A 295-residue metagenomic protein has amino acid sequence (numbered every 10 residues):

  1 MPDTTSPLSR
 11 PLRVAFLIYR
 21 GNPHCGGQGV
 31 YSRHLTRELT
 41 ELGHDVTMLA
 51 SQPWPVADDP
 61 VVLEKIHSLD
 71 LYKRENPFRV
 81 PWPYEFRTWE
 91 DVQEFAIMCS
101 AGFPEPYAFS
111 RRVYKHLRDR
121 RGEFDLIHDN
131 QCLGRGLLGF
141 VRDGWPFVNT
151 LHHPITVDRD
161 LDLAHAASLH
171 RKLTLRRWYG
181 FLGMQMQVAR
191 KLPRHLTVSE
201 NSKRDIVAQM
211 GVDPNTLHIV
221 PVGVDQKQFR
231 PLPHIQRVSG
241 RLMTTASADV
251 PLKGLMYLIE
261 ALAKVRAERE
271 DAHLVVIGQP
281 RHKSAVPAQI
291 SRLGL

Functional and structural regions predicted by a protein language model:
P2, S6-L12, L49-Y114: A conserved catalytic-core segment of Leloir-type glycosyltransferases
P7-C25, A50-Q52, A246: Nucleotide-activated donor-dependent transferases that construct or modify glycoconjugates
I18-R33, P104-P106, V250-K253: A short, glycine/small-residue-rich beta-strand->loop->alpha-helix junction that serves as a flexible
N76-A101, V141-M186: Acceptor-binding helix/loop patch of EC 2.4 sugar-transfer enzymes, predominantly nucleotide-sugar-dependent
C99-R118, F124-D160: An aromatic- and histidine-rich active-site surface loop
N201, G223: Carbohydrate-associated surface elements
P233-L262: Conserved donor-binding/catalytic core segment of Leloir-type glycosyltransferases
I259-L295: A conserved nucleotide-sugar
